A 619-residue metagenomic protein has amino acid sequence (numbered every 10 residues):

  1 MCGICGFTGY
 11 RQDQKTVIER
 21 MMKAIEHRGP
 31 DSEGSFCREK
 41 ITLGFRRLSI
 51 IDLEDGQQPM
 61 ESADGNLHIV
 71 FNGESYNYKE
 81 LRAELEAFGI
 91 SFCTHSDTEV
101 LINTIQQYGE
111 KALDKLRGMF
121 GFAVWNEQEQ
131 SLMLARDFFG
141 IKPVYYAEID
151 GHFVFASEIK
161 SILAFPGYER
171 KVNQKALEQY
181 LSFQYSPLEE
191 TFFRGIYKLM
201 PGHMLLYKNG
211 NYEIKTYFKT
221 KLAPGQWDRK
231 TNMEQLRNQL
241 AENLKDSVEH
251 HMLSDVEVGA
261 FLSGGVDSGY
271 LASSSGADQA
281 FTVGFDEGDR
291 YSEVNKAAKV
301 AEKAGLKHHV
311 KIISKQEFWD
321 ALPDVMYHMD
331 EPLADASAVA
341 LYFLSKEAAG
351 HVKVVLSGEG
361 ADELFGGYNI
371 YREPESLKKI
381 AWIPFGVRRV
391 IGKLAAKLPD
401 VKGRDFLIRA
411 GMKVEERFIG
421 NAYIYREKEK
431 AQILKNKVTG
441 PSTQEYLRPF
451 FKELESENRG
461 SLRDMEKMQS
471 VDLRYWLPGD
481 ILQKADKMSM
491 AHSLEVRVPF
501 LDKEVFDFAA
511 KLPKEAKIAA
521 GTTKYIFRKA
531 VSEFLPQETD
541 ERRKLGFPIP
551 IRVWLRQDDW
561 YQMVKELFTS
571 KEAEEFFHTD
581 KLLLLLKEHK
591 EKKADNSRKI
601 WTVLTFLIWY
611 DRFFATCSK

Functional and structural regions predicted by a protein language model:
M1-I4, G195-M200, N211, S337 (+3 more regions): Adenosyl-5′-phosphate
M1-M329, L341, S345, L604 (+1 more regions): Cysteine-centered catalytic environments shared across enzyme families
T16, V172, Q235, Q239 (+22 more regions): Generic recognition of stable, solvent-exposed alpha-helical segments in well-folded globular domains
Q106-E110, A381, P536: Glycine-centered helix-coil hinge/cap
L132, R404-F406: Conserved beta-loop-beta connector loops within the AMP-binding
P323-Y327, R372-E373, W554-R556: Short low-complexity, flexible loop/linker segments enriched in glycine and/or proline with clustered acidic
L333-D335: Acceptor-substrate binding/catalytic loop of class I
F343-K402, W476, I481, A485-V505: Active-site adenylate/phosphate-handling loop in enzymes that bind or generate adenylated species
